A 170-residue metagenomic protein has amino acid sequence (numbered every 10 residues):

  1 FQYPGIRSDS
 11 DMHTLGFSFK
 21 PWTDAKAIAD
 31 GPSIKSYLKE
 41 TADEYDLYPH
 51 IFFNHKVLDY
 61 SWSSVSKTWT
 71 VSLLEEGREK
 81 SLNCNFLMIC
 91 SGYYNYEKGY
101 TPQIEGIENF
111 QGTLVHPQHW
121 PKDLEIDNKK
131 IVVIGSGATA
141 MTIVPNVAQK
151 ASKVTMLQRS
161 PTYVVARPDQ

Functional and structural regions predicted by a protein language model:
F1, D24, W62, K67-T70 (+2 more regions): Tryptophan-centered motif/residue detector
F1-E40, P161-Q170: Glycine-rich active-site loop/strand segments that organize a redox cofactor
G5, Y48, D59-Y60, L73 (+4 more regions): Short, flexible, glycine/charge-rich loop motifs used to bind or transfer phosphoryl groups or to couple energy/partner
S8, S81, E108: Extracellular/periplasmic catalytic domains that process cell-envelope and extracellular macromolecules
T14, I51-F52, G112-V115: Conserved beta-strand scaffold positions in the cores of enzyme catalytic domains, especially in NTP/NDP-utilizing
S18, S72, H116: Residue-level detector of conserved, well-ordered beta-strand and adjacent loop positions that form binding/recognition
A27-N95: Feature captures the FAD/FMN-dependent oxidoreductase FAD-binding
C90-Q170: Rossmann-like dinucleotide-binding core of oxidoreductases
